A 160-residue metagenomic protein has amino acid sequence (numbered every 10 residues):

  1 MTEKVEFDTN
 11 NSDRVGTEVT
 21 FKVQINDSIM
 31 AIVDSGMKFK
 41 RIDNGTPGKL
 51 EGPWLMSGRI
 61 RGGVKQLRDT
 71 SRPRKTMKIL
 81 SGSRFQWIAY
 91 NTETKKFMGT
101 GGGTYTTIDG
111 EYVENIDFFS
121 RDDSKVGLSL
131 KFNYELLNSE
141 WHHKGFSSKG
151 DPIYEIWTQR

Functional and structural regions predicted by a protein language model:
M1-T100, V113-R160: Lipid interaction determinants
G102-I108: Beta-propeller blade signature
